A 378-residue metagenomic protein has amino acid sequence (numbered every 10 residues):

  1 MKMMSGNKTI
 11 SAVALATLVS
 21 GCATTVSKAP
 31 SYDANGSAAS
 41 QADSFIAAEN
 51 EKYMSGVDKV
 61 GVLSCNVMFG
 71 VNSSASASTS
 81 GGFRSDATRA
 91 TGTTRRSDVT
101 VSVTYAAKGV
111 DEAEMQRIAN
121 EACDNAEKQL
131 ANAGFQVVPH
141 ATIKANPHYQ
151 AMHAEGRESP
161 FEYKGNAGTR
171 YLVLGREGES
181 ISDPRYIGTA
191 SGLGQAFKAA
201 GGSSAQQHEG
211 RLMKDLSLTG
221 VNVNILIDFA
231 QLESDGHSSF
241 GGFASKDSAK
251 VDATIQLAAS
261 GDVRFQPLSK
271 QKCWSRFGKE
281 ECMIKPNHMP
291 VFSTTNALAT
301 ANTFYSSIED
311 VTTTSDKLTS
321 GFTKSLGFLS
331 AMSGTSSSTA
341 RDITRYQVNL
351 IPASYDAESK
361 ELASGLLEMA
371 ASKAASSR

Functional and structural regions predicted by a protein language model:
K2-S11: Bacterial N-terminal signal peptides that target proteins for export
A23-E121, N125-V138, I143-G178, D183-Q256 (+1 more regions): A structural "domain/chain start" motif
